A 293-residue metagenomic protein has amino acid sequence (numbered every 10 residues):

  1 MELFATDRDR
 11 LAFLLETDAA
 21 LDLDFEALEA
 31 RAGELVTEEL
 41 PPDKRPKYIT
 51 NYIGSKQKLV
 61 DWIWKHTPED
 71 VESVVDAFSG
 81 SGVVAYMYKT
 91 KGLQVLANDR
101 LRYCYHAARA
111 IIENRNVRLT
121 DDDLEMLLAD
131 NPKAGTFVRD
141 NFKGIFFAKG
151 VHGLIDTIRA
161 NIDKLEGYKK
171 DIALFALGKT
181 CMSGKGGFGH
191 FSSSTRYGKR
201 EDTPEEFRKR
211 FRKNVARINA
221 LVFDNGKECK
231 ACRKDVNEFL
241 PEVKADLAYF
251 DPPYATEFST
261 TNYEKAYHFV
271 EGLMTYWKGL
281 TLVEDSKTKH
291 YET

Functional and structural regions predicted by a protein language model:
E2-V75, V83-V84, T90: S-adenosyl-L-methionine
T6, E38-L40, R45, K56 (+2 more regions): SAM-dependent nucleic-acid methyltransferase catalytic core
I63, V74-Y88, A97-R102, P241-N262: Conserved proline-anchored active-site loop of SAM-dependent methyltransferases that bridges a beta-strand
D70-E72, G92, K170, K244-A245: A general structural motif
V75, S79-P132, D140-K143, D163 (+1 more regions): SAM cofactor-binding core of SAM-dependent methyltransferases, primarily the Rossmann-like beta-alpha-beta module
K91, E113-N114, T260-V270: Glycine-rich, phosphate-binding/catalytic loops in enzymes
P132-K149, I155: PRPP-dependent phosphoribosyltransferase catalytic core
Y291-T293: A conserved mid-domain beta-alpha-beta active-site/ligand-binding segment of alpha/beta enzyme cores
